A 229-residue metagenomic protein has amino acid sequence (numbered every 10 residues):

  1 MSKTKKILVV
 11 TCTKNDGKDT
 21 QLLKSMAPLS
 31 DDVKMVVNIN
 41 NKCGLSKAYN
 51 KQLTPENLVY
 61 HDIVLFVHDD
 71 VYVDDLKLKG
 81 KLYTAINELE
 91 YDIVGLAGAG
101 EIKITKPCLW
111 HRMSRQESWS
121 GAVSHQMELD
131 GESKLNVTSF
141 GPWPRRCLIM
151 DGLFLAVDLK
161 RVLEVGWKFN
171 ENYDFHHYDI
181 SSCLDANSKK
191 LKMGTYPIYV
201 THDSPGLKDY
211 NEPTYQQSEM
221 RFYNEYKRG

Functional and structural regions predicted by a protein language model:
K5-T11, K34-V37: Hydrophobic targeting segments
T11, N15-S30: Short, well-formed alpha-helical segments that are part of the catalytic scaffolds of diverse glycosyltransferases
K42-E56: Glycine-rich, basic loop-to-helix element that forms the pyrophosphate-binding segment of sugar-nucleotide handling
H61-Y72: Short beta-strand-to-loop acidic/aromatic patch adjacent to the donor-nucleotide binding site
V71-A85: Acidic donor-binding/catalytic loop of UDP-sugar-dependent glycosyltransferases, especially processive GT2
L82-V165: Conserved catalytic core of nucleotide-sugar-dependent glycosyltransferases
E164-N172: Conserved nucleotide-sugar donor-binding catalytic segment
E171-G229: C-terminal catalytic/acceptor-binding lobe
